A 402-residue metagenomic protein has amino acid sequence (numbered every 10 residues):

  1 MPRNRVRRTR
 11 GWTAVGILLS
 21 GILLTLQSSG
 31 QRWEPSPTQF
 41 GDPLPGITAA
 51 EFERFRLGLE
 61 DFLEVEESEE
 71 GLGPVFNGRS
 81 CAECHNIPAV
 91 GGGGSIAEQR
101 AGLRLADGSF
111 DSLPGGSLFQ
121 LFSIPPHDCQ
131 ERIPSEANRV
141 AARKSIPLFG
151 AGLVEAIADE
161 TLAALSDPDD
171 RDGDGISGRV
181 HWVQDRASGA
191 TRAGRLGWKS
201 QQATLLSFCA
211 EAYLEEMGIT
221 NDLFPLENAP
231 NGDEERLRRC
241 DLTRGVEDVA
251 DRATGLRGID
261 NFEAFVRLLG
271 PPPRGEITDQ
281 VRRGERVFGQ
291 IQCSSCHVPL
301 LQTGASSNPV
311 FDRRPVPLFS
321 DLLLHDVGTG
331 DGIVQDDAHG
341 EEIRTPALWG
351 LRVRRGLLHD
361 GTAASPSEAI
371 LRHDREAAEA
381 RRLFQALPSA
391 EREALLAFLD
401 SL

Functional and structural regions predicted by a protein language model:
M1-R8: N-terminal secretory signal peptides that target proteins for export/translocation
R8-G11, E393: Hydrophobic alpha-helical segments, especially transmembrane helices and their immediate juxtamembrane helical caps
G11-V15, D169: Intrinsically disordered low-complexity regions specifically enriched for long asparagine
A14-T25: Bacterial N-terminal signal peptides
L26-L402: Periplasmic c-type cytochrome electron-transfer domains
